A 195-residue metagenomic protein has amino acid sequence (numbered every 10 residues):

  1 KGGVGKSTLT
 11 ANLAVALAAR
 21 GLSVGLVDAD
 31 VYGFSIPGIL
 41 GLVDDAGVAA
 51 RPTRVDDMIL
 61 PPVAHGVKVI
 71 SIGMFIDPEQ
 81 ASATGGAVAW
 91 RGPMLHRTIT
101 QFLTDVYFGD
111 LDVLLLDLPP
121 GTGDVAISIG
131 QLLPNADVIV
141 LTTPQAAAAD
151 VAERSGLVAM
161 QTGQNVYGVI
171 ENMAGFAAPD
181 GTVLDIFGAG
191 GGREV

Functional and structural regions predicted by a protein language model:
K1-D28, G156: Walker A/P-loop phosphate-binding motif and the immediately C-terminal alpha-helix
G2, D28, I36, I70 (+4 more regions): Residue-level signature of catalytic and energy-coupling elements of molecular machines, predominantly ATP/GTP-dependent
G5, L9, A87-M94, L184-F187: Catalytic cores of large soluble enzymes that bind and process phosphate-bearing ligands
L9, P37-L40, A81-S82, I127 (+1 more regions): Short acidic, glycine/serine/threonine-rich loops at helix termini
N12, V31, M94-T98, R154: Short amphipathic alpha-helical face segments that pack within enzyme cores and frequently flank/anchor catalytic
L17-P78, H96: Phosphate-binding loop that captures ATP/GTP phosphates
G47-V48, I72-M94, T100-S128: Switch II (G3) loop of P-loop NTPases
Q101, D105-F108, D112-V195: Conserved catalytic-core segment of NTP-binding enzymes
